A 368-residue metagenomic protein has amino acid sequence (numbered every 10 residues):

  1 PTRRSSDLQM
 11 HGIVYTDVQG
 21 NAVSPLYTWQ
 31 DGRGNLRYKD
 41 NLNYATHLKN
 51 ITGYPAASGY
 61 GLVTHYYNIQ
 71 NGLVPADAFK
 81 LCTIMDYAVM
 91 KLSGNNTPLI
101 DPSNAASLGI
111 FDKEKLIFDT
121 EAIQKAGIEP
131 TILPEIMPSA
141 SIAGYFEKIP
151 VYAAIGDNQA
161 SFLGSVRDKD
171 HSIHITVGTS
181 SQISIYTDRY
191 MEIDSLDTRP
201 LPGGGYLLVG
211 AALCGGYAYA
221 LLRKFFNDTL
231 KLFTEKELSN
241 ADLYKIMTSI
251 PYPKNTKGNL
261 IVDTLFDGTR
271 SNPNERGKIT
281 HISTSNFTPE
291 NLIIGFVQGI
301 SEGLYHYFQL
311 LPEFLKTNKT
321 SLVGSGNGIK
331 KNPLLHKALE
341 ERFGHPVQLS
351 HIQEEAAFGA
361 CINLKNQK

Functional and structural regions predicted by a protein language model:
P1-S5: Short, small-residue-biased leader/transition segments that mark boundaries at the very start of proteins
S6-V63: Active-site phosphate-binding/coordination module
D31, L99-A105: Nucleotide/phosphate-binding loop and acidic/charged catalytic motifs in nucleotide-binding or -utilizing enzymes
K39-P55, V63-P98, G109-T120, Q124-K125 (+2 more regions): Active-site core segments that coordinate phosphate-bearing ligands/cofactors across diverse enzyme families
G61-T64, A105-A106, A140: Short, conserved phosphate-binding/catalytic loop or strand-edge motifs used in phosphoryl-/nucleotidyl-transfer
T131-L133, K319: Core-facing hydrophobic residues within beta-strands of well-ordered domains
E135-I142: Gly/charged, well-structured mid-domain segments that form the phosphate/adenylate-handling core of ATP-dependent
